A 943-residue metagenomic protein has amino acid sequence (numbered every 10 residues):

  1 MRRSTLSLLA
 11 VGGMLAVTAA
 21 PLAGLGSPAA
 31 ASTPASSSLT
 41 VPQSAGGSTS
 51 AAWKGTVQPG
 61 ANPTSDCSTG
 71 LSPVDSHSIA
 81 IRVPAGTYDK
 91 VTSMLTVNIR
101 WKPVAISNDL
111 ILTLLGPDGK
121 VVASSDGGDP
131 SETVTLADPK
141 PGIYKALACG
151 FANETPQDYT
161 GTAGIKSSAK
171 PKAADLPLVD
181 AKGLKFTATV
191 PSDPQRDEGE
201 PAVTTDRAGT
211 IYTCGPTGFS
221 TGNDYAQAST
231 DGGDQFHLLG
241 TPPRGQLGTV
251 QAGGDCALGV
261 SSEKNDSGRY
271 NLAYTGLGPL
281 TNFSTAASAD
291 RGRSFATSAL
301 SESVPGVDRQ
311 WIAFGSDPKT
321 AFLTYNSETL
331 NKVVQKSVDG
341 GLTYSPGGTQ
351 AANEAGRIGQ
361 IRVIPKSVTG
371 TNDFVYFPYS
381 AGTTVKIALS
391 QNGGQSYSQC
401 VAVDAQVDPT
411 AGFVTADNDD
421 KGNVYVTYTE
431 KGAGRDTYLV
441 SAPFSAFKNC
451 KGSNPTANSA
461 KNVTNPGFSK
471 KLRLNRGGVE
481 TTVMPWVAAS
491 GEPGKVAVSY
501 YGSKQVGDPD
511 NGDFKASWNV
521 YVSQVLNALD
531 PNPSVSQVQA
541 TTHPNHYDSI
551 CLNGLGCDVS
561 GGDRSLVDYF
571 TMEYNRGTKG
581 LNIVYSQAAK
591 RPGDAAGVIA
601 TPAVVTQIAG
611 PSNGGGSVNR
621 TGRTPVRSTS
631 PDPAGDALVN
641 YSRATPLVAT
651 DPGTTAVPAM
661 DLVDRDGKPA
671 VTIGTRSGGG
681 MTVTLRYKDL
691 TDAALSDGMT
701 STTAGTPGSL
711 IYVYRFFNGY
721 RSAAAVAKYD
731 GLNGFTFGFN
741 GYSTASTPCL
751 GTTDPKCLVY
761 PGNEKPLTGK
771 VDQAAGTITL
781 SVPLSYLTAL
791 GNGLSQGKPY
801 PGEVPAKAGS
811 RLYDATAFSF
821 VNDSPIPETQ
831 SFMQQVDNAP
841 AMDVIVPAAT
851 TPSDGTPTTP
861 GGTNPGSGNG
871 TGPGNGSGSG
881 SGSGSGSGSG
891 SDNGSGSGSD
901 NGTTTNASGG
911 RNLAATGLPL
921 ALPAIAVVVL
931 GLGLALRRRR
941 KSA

Functional and structural regions predicted by a protein language model:
S32-V57, H77-I79, L147-P177: C-terminal edge strands of extracellular/lumenal beta-sandwich accessory domains
V57-T96, S131-V134: Non-catalytic, beta-strand-enriched accessory regions in extracellular/secretory proteins and membrane protein
I111-T162: Noncatalytic accessory or regulatory domains flanking protease catalytic cores in secreted, cell-surface, and selected
A169-R643, A693, A848-G855: Extracellular, repeat-based ectodomains that mediate carbohydrate processing or recognition
A609-P611, V618-P631, N718-R721, T788-G862 (+1 more regions): Acidic/polar low-complexity flexible segments
T629-S746: Surface-exposed, glycine/proline- and aromatic-rich loop segments on solvent-exposed faces across compartments
T851-A914: C-terminal low-complexity, Ser/Thr- and acidic/Pro-rich disordered "stalk" regions positioned immediately N-terminal
L918-R939: A cross-kingdom C-terminal cell-surface attachment/processing module
